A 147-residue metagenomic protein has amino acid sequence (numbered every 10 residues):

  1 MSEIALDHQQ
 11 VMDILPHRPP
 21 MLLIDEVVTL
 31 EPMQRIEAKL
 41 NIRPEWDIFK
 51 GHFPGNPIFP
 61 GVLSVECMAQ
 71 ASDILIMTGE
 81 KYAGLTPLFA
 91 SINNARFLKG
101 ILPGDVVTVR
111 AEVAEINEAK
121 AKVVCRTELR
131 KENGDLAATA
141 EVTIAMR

Functional and structural regions predicted by a protein language model:
M1-T29: N-terminal leader/capping segments at the start of a protein or of a new domain
S2-A5, S72-R110, A137, E141: Hydrophobic beta-strand-centered segment that forms part of the acyl-chain substrate-binding groove
E3, P16, M33, I101-R147: HotDog/MaoC-like acyl-thioester-processing domains
M12, G55, F97-K99, A114: Beta-strand-rich interaction surfaces with strong enrichment in secreted/lumenal proteins
R18-F59, S64: Catalytic strand-loop segment that frames the active site of acyl-thioester-processing enzymes
V27, A38-L40, I92-N93, F97 (+3 more regions): A structural signal for short, well-ordered beta-strand segments
V27, I58-Y82: Active-site helix/loop of acyl-thioester processing domains in fatty-acid/polyketide metabolism, spanning hotdog-fold
I58, G84, A119-V123: A conserved beta-turn-beta hairpin within the catalytic core of GNAT-like acetyltransferases that forms part
